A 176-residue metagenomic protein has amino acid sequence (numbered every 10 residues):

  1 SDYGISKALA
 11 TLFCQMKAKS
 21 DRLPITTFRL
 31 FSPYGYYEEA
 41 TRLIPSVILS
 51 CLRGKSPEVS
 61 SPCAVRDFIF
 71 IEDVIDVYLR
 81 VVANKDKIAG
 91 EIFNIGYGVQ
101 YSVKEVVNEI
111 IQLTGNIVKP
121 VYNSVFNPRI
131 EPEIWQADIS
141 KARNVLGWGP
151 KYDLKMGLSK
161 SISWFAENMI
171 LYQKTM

Functional and structural regions predicted by a protein language model:
S1-D2, T26-L43: Flexible, glycine-rich beta-alpha linker
S1-T26, L52: Active-site Tyr-X1-5-Lys
D2, A10, A40, V103 (+1 more regions): Conserved donor sugar-nucleotide recognition element shared by glycan-biosynthetic enzymes
Y3-G4, Y37, P128-P132: A generic secondary-structure micro-motif detector that highlights 1-2 residue hydrophobic/ambivalent hotspots embedded
P45, C51-M176: C-terminal substrate-binding subdomain of Rossmann-fold SDR/epimerase-dehydratase oxidoreductases
